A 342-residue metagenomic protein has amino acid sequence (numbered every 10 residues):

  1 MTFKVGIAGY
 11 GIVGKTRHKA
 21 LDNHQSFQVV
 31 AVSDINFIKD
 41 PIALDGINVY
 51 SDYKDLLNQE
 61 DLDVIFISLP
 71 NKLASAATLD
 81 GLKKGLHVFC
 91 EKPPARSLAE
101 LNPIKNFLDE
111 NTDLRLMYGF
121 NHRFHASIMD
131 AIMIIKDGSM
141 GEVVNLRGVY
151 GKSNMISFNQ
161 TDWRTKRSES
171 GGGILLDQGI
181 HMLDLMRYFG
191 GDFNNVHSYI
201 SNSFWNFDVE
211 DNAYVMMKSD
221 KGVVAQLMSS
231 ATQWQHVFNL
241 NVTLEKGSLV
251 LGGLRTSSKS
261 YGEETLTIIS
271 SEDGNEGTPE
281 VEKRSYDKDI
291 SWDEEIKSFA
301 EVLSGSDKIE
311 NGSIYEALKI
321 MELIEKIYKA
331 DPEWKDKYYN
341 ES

Functional and structural regions predicted by a protein language model:
M1-D45: N-terminal Rossmann-like dinucleotide-binding module
I47-F107: Beta-loop-alpha module in the N-terminal Rossmann-like domain of NAD(P)-dependent dehydrogenases, especially those
V64-F66, S298-S342: C-terminal helix-rich "cap/oligomerization" subdomain common to oxidoreductases
C90, L116-Y118, L251: Hydrophobic residues in well-ordered beta-strands that form the structural core
P103-N121, E142-L146: Rossmann-fold dehydrogenase core element
H122-Y199, S203-N206: Predominantly a Rossmann-like dinucleotide-binding segment in NAD(P)-dependent oxidoreductases
D184-S258, D293-K308, E341-S342: Contiguous beta-strand/loop segments that form the cofactor/metal-binding neighborhood of enzyme cores
K283-K297, G312: Active-site loop of classical SDR/Rossmann-like NAD(P)-dependent oxidoreductases, centered on the catalytic Tyr-X3-Lys
